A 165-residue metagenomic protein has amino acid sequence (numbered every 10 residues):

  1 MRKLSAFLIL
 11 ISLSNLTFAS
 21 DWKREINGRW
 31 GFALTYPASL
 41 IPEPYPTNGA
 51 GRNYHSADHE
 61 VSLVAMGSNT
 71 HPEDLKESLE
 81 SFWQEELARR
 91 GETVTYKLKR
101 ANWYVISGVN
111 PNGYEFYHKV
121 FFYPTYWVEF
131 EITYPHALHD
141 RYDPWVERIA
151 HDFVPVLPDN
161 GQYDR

Functional and structural regions predicted by a protein language model:
M1-L4: Positively charged n-region of N-terminal signal peptides that target proteins for export
A6-F7, T17: Cleavable N-terminal signal peptides
A19, P44-N48, Y96-N102: Short, ordered beta-strand-loop transition motifs
A19-I26: Cleaved targeting-peptide boundary
I26-E77, I106-N112: Secretory pathway targeting signatures of secreted, lumenal, and periplasmic proteins
S39-P42, W83-E86, V128-R165: Surface-exposed amphipathic alpha-helical segments
L79-L138: Signature of long, low-cysteine stretches enriched in small and polar/charged residues
